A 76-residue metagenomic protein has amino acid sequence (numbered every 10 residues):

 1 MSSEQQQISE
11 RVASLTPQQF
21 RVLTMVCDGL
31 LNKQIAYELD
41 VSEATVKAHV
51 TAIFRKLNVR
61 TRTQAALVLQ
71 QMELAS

Functional and structural regions predicted by a protein language model:
M1-T24: Regulatory hinge/linker segments at domain boundaries that couple sensory/effector modules to output domains
S2, L15-T16, V46, T61 (+1 more regions): Intrinsic low-complexity/disordered segments
S9, R55-S76: Basic, Lys/Arg-enriched C-terminal extension of HTH/homeodomain DNA-binding domains
T24, Y37, L67: A cross-family signal for key residues in well-ordered alpha-helices that form functional helical elements
V26-L30, L69: Short helix-to-turn junction characteristic of helix-turn-helix DNA-binding domains, especially the helix
L31-Q64: Recognition helix of helix-turn-helix DNA-binding domains
